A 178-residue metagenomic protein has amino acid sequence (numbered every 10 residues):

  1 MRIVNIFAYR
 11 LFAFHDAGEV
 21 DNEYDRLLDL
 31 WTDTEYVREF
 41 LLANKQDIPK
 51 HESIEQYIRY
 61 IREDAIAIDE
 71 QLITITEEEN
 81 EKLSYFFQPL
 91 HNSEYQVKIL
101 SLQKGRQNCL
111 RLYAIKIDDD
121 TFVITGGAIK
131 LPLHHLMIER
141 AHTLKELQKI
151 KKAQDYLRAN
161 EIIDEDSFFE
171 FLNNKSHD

Functional and structural regions predicted by a protein language model:
M1-N108, L131-L133, I138-D178: Basic, Lys/Arg-enriched alpha-helical interface segments
L110-I115: Short acidic loop-to-beta-strand element that houses the catalytic metal-binding Asp/Glu of nuclease active sites
K116-I124: Active-site beta-strand-loop-beta-strand hairpin of nuclease catalytic cores that positions key catalytic residues
V123-G126, L133-H134: Short conserved catalytic/interaction loops centered on acidic-Pro-aromatic/His motifs
